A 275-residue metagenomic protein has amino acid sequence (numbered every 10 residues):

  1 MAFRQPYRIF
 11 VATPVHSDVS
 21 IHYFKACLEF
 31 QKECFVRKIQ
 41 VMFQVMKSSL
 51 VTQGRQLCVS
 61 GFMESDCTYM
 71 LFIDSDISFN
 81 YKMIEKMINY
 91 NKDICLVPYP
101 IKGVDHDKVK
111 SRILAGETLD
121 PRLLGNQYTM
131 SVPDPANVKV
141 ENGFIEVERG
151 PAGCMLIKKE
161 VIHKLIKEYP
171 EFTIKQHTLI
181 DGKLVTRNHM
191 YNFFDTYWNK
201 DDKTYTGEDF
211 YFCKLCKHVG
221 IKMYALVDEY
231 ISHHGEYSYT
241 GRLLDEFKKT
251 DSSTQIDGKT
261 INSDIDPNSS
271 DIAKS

Functional and structural regions predicted by a protein language model:
M1-S49, Q53, I265-S275: N-proximal low-complexity "stem/linker" segments adjacent to membrane-targeting elements
A2-F10, K167-S275: C-terminal catalytic/acceptor-binding lobe
P6, S65-T68, K92: Active-site acidic short loop of glycosyltransferases
F35, I88, C216-K217: Anion (oxyanion) recognition and catalysis
Q56-Y69: Active-site nucleotide-sugar/metal-binding loop of Leloir-type enzymes
V59, N80-D195: Conserved catalytic core of nucleotide-sugar-dependent glycosyltransferases
C67-S78: Short beta-strand-to-loop acidic/aromatic patch adjacent to the donor-nucleotide binding site
Y69, I94, M223: Short, Asp-centered acidic motifs that coordinate Mg2+ and/or phosphate in catalytic or ligand-binding sites
